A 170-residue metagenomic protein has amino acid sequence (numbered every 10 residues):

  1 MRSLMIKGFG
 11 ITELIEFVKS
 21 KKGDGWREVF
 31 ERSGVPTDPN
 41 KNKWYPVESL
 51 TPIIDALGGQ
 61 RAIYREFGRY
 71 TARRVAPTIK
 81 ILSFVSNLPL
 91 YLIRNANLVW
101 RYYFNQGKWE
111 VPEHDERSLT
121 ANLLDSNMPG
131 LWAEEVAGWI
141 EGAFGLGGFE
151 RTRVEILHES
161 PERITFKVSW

Functional and structural regions predicted by a protein language model:
M1-G59: N-terminal leader/assembly segments
S3, V18, G34, P39 (+4 more regions): Generic structural signal for short, flexible, solvent-exposed coil/loop and linker residues
L4-I15, K19, F104-A137, G145-W170: Short terminal or interdomain "cap/linker" segment that borders an active site or interface and mediates
G23-P36, R65-E66, R94-V99, R151-E162: Short alpha-helical "patches" and their helix-cap loops
K41-E135, T152: Amphipathic interaction/junction segments at domain boundaries or subunit interfaces
